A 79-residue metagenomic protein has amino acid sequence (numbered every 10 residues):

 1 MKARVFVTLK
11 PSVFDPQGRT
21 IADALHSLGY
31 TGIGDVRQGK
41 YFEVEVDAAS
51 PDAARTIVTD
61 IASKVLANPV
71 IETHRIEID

Functional and structural regions predicted by a protein language model:
K2-D79: Long, contiguous binding/interaction regions
